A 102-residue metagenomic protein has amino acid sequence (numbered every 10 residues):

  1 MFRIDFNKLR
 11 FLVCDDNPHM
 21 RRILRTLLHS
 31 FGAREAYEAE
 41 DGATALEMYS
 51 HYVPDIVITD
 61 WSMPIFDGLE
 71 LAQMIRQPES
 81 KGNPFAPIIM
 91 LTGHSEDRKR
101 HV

Functional and structural regions predicted by a protein language model:
M1-R10: Non-catalytic signal-transmission and effector/linker regions of two-component phosphorelay proteins
P18-Y37: Two-component/phosphorelay signaling modules centered on CheY-like receiver
E38-I56: Acidic, metal-coordinating helix/loop segments flanking the phosphotransfer/catalytic sites of two-component signaling
D41-T44, D67-Q73: Acidic catalytic/metal-coordinating carboxylates
V53-D55, S80-P87: His-Asp phosphorelay/catalytic-motif detector in bacterial-type signaling
T59-D60: Active-site T/S-Asp motif of two-component receiver
M63: Receiver (REC) domain active-site loop signature in two-component systems and cognate sites in sensor histidine kinases
